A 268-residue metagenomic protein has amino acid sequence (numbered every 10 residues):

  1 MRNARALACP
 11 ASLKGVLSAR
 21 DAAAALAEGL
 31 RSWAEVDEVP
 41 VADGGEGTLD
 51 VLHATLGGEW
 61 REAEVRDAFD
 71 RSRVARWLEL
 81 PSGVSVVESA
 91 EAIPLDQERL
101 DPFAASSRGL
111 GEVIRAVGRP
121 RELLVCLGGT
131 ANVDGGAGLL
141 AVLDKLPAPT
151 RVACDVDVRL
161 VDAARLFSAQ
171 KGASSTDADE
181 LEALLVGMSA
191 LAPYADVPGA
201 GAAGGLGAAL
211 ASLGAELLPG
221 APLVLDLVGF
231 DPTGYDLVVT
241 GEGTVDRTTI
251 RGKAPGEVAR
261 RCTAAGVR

Functional and structural regions predicted by a protein language model:
M1-R268: N-terminal loops that bind phosphate or other acidic moieties and the adjacent beta-alpha structural core
